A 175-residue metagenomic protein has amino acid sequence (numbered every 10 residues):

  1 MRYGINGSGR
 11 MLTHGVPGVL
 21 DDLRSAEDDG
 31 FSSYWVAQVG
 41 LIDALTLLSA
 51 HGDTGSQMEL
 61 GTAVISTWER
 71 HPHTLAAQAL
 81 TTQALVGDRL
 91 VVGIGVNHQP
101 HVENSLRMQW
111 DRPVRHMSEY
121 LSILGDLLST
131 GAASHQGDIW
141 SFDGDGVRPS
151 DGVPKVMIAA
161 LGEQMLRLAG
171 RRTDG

Functional and structural regions predicted by a protein language model:
M1-G61, P154: N-terminal beta1-alpha1-beta2 module of alpha/beta enzyme domains
S8-R10, A37-V39, I65-T67, G95-Q99 (+1 more regions): Active-site beta-loop-alpha junctions enriched in small/polar residues
R10-L12, L23, E69-H73, D88 (+1 more regions): Conserved N-terminal glycine/acidic-rich loop preference
G30-S32, T54-M58, V86, L168-G175: Glycine-enriched alpha-helix->loop->beta-strand junction motifs that scaffold or abut catalytic
W35, E59-A63, Q83, V91-G93: Short, conserved beta-strand segments within well-ordered enzyme catalytic domains that often line or immediately flank
G61-T74, Q78: Structural motif corresponding to the early beta-alpha repeats
A76-R172: Internal, glycine-rich beta/alpha segment that forms the wall or movable "lid" of small-molecule/cofactor binding
